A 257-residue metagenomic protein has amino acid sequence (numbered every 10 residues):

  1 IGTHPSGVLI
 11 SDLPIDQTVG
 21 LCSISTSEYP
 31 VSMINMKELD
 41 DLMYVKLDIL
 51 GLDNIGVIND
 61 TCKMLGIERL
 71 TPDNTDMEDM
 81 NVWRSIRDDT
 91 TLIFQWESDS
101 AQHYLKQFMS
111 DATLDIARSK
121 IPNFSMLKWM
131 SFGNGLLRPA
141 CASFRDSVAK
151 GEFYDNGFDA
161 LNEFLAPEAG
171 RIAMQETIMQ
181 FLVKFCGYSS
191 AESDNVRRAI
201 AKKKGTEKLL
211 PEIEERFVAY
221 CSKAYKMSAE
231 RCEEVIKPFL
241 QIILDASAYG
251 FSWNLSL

Functional and structural regions predicted by a protein language model:
I1-L257: Mg2+-dependent phosphoryl-transfer active-site scaffold
